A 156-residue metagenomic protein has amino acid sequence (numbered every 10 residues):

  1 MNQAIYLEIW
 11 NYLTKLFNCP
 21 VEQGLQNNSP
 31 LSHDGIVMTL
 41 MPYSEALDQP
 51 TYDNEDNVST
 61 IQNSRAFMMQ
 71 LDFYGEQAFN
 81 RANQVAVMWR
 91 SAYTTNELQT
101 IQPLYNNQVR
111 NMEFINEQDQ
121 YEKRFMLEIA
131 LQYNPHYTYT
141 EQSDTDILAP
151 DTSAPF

Functional and structural regions predicted by a protein language model:
M1-D56, I147-F156: Small/polar-rich, solvent-exposed N-terminal microdomains that initiate assembly or binding
A46, F79, P135-Y139: Residue-level signal for secondary-structure boundary sites
D53-T60, N116-E117: Short beta-strand/turn micro-motifs at beta-sheet edges
I61-F79, V85, K123-Y133: Oligomerization/assembly interface segments of phage tail-like spikes and tubes
N80, Q84, N96-Q99: Extended intrinsically disordered, low-complexity coil regions enriched in Ser, Thr, Gly, Ala and often Pro
N83-W89, D144-T145: Short amphipathic alpha-helices in soluble, non-transmembrane regions that often serve as interface/regulatory elements
R90-H136: Acidic-leaning, charged glycine-interspersed low-complexity segments
E122-A149, S153-F156: Amphipathic alpha-helical dimerization/oligomerization modules
